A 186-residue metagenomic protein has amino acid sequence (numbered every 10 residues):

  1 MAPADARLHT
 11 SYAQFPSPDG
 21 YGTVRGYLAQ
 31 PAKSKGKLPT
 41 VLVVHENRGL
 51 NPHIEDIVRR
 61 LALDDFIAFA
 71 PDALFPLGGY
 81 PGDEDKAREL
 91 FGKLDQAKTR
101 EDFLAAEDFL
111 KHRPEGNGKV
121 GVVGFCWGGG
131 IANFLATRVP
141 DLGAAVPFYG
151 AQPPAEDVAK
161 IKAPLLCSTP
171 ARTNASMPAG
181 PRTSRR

Functional and structural regions predicted by a protein language model:
M1-Q14: N-terminal targeting or regulatory segments adjacent to alpha/beta-hydrolase or S9 domains
Y12-H112: Serine-hydrolase catalytic machinery in alpha/beta-hydrolase-like enzymes
E46, F125-C126, P170: Short, thiol/selenol-centered motifs that function as redox-active sites or metal-ligating centers
R60-L63, N174-R186: Active-site-adjacent alpha-helix of alpha/beta-hydrolase-fold enzymes
P76-P81, Q152-V158, A175-S176: A short beta-to-alpha transition loop/helix N-cap that caps and shapes the active-site region
F103-K162: Primarily recognizes the serine-hydrolase "nucleophile elbow" in alpha/beta-hydrolase and SGNH/GDSL folds
I161, C167-T169: Short beta-strand/loop motif that positions the catalytic acidic residue of the alpha/beta-hydrolase fold
